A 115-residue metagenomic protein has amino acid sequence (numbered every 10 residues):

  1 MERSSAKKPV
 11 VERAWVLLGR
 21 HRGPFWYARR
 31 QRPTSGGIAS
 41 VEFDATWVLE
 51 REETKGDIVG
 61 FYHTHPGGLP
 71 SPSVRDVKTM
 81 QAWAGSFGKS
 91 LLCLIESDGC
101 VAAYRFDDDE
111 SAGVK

Functional and structural regions predicted by a protein language model:
M1-I58, P66-K115: Conserved beta-strand-loop surface patch within small alpha/beta domains used for substrate/adaptor or ligand engagement
